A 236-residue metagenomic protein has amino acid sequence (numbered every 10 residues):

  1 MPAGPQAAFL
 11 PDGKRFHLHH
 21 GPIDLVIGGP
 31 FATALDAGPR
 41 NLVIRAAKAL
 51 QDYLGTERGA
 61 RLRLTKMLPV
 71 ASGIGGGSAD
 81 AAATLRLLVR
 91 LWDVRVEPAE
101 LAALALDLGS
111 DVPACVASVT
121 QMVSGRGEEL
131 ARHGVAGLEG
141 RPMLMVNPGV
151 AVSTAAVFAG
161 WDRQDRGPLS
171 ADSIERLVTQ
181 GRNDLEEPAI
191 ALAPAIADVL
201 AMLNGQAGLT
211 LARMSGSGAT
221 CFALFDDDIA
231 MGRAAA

Functional and structural regions predicted by a protein language model:
M1-G4, V94-L211, L224-A236: ATP-dependent small-molecule kinase catalytic core of the GHMP/sugar-kinase superfamily and closely related
M1-S72, R90, V94-V96, V135-L138 (+1 more regions): ATP-binding N-lobe of GHMP and related small-molecule kinases
P22-D36, T84, L106, I174-N183: Short, basic/glycine-rich phosphate-binding loops at helix/coil junctions that contact nucleotide phosphates
P30, T210-S215: Short glycine-rich phosphate-binding loop at a beta-alpha junction
V43, S72-P98, A114-V116: DPxDG-like acidic metal-binding loop motif
K48, A83-R90, A103-L106: A broadly conserved amphipathic alpha-helix scaffold signal in soluble, globular proteins
A71-G73, M143, R213-M214: Short glycine-aspartate micro-motif
G218-C221: Conserved glycine-rich beta-strand-loop-beta hairpin in the small C-terminal domain of fold type I
